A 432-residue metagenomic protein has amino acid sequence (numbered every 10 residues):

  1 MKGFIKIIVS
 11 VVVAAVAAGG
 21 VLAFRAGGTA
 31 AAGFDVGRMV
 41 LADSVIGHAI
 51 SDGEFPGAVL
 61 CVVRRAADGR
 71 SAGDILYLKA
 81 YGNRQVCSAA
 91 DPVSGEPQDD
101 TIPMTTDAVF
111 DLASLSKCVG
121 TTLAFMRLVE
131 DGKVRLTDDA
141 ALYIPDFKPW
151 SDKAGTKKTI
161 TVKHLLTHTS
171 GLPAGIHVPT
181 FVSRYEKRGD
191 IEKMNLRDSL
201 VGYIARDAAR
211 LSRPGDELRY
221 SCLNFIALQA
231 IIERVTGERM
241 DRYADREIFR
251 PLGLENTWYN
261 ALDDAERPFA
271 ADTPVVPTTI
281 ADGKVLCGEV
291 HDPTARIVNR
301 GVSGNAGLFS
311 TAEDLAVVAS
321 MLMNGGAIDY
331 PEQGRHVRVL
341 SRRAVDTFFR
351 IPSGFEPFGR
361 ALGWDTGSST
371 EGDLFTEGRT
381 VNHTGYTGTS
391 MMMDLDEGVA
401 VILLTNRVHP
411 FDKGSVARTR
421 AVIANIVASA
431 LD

Functional and structural regions predicted by a protein language model:
M1-V11: N-terminal Sec-pathway targeting helices
V9-G19: Hydrophobic membrane-insertion alpha-helices, especially the h-region of bacterial N-terminal signal peptides
G19-T29: Membrane-interface motif at the C-terminal end of an N-terminal transmembrane signal
F34-F110, K133, P149, P293: Short, conserved catalytic-motif segment at the N-terminal edge
I46-G47, L60, A66, G73 (+5 more regions): Active-site SXXK
D74, S151-G378: Short, surface-exposed loop or secondary-structure junction motifs that flank catalytic or metal-binding residues
L136-D152, R250-L252: Short, glycine/proline-biased beta-turn/loop segments that scaffold the active-site neighborhood
H383-D432: Structured C-terminal helix/loop/strand segments within mature extracytoplasmic catalytic/sensor domains
